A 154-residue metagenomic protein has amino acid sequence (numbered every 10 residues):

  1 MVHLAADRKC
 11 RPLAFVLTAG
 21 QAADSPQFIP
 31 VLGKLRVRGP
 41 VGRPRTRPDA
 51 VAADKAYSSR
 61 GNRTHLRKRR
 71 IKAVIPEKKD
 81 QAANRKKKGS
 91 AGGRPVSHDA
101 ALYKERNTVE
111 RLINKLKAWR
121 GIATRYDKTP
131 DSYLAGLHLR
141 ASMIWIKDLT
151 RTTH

Functional and structural regions predicted by a protein language model:
M1-D7, A14: Active-site-proximal, Lys/Arg-enriched surface segment that forms a nucleic-acid-binding/basic interface patch
C10, A73, L139: A residue-level signal for conserved active-site and pocket-lining positions in enzyme catalytic cores
A14-L17, S25-F28, G61-T64, R85 (+1 more regions): A short secondary-structure junction signal
V16-V41: Active-site beta-loop-alpha junctions of metal-dependent nucleic acid enzymes, especially the RNase H-like/DDE
Q27, T108, H138: Charged catalytic carboxylate motif
P30-G33, N114, A135, A141: Generic alpha-helical structural context detector
P40-T129: Helix-centered, glycine/charged polyanion-binding patches within enzymatic domains that contact phosphate-containing
G136-H154: Charged phosphate-binding loop/patch that engages nucleotide di/tri-phosphates or the phosphate backbone of nucleic
